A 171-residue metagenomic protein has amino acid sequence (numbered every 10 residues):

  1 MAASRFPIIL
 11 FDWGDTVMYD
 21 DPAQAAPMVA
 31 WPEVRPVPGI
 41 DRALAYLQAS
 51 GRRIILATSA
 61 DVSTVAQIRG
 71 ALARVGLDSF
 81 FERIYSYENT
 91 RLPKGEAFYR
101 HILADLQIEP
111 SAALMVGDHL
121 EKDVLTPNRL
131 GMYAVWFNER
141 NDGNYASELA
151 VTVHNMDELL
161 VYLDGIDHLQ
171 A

Functional and structural regions predicted by a protein language model:
M1-W13, P32-R35, D41-Q48, R52-S63 (+1 more regions): Asp-based, Mg2+/Mn2+-dependent phosphohydrolase catalytic module
T16-M18: Hydrophobic "anchor" residues
D21-P22, N138: Short, small-residue-rich loop/turn micro-motifs
A23-A30: Conserved phosphoryl-transfer catalytic core
